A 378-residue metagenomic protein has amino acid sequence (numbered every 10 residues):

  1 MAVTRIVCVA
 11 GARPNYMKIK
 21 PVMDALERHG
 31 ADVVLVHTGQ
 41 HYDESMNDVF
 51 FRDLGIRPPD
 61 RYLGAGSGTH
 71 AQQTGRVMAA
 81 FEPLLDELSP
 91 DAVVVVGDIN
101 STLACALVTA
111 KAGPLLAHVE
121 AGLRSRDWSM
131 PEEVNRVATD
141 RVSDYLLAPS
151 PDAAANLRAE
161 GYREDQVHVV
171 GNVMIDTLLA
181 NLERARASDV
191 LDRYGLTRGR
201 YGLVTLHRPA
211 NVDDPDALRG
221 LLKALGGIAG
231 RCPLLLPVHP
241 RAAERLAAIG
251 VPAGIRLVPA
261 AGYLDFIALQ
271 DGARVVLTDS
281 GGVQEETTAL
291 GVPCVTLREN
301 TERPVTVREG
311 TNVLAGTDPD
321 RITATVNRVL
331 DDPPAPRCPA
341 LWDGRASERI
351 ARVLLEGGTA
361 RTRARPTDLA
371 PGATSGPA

Functional and structural regions predicted by a protein language model:
R5-E27, F50, Y62-R163: Active-site and donor-binding regions of nucleotide-sugar-utilizing enzymes
Q40, D48, G68, R186-G272: Donor-nucleotide binding loops and adjacent catalytic segments primarily of GT-B fold Leloir glycosyltransferases
H41-S45, G64, V142-D216, A315: A nucleotide-sugar donor-handling region in carbohydrate enzymes
F81, L85, A268-A273: Short alpha-helical donor nucleotide-sugar binding micro-motif in glycosyltransferases
V95-V96, L107, H118, L146 (+1 more regions): A donor-sugar binding/catalytic signature common to diverse glycosyltransferases and related nucleotide-sugar
V96, P149-S150, V170, V238 (+1 more regions): Replace "coordinates the UDP/GDP/TDP-sugar" with "coordinates nucleotide-activated sugar donors
R303-R328, P336-E348: Change "using UDP/GDP/dTDP sugars" to "using nucleotide sugars
D331-A378: C-terminal amphipathic helix plus adjacent low-complexity, charged tail appended to glycosyltransferase catalytic
